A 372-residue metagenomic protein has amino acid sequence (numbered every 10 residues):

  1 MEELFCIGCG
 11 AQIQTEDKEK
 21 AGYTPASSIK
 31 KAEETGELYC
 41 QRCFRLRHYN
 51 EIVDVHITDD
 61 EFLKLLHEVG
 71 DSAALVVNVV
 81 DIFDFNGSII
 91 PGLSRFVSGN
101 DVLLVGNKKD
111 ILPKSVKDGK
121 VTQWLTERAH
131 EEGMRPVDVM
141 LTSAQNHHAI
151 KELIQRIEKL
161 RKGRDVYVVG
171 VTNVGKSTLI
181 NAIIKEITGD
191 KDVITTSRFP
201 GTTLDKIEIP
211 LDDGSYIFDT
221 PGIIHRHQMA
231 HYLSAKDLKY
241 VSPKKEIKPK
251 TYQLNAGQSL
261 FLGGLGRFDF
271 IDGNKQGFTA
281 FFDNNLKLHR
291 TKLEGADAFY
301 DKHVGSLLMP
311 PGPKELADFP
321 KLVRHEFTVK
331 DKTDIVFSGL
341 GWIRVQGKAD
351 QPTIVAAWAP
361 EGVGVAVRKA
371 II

Functional and structural regions predicted by a protein language model:
M1-V76, N100-L103, K109, R198-I372: Helix-rich effector regions associated with P-loop NTPase G domains
H56-L63, F85-F96: Amphipathic helical hotspot of TIR/SEFIR-family domains
L75-N78, Y167: Conserved beta-strand elements of the Class I
V77, I82, I89, L104: Core catalytic machinery and nucleic-acid-binding channels of phosphodiester-processing enzymes
I82-N86, D110-L112: Short acidic, S/G/P-rich loop/turn micro-motifs used as interaction or catalytic elements
G87-I90, K114-G119, H227-A230: Conserved ATPase-coupling elements of RecA-like P-loop NTPase cores
D101-L103, I111-V174, K185-T196: Canonical P-loop GTPase G-domain recognition
